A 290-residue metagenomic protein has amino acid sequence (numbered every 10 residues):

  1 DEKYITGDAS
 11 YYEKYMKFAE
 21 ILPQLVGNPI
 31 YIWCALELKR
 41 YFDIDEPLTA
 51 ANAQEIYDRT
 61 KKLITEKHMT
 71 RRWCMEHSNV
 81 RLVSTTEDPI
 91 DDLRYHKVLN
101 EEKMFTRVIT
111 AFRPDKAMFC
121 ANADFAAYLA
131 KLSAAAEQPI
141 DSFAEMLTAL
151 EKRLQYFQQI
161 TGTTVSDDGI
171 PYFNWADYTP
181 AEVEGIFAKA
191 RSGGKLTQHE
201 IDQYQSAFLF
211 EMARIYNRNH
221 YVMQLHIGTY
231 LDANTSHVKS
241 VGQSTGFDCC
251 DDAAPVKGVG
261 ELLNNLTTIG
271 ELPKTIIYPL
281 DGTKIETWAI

Functional and structural regions predicted by a protein language model:
D1, V222-L231: Histidine-centered catalytic micro-motifs
D1-N219, E271-I290: Metal-cofactor-binding active-site regions of metalloenzymes
T65-M69, D232, V259-L263: Short hydrophobic/aromatic-rich motifs at helix boundaries and adjacent loops
Y178-F187, I227-L231, T235-A253, N265-G270: Non-catalytic scaffold segments within catalytic domains of secreted glycoside hydrolases
S240, G246-E261, N265-T268, K274-I290: H/E-rich (His + Asp/Glu) clusters that bind or coordinate divalent metals
